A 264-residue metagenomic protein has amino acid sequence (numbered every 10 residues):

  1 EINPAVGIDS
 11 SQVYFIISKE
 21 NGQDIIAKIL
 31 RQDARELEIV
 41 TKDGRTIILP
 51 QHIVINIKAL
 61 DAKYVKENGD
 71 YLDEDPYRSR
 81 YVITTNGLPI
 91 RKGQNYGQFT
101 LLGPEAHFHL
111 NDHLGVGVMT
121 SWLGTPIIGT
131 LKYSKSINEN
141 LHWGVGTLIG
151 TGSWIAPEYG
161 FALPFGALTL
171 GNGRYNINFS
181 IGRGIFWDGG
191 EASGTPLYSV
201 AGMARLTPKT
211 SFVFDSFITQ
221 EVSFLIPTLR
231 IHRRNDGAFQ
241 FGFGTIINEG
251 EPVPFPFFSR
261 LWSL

Functional and structural regions predicted by a protein language model:
E1-Y96, G103-E105: Compositionally biased alpha-helical segments
S18-K19, T41, T207, T219 (+1 more regions): Acidic surface patches and DE-rich sequence motifs
T46-I48, N56-I57, S134-W143: Short helix C-cap/helix-to-loop transition motifs enriched in small/turn-promoting residues
T85, P89-L123, G129-L131, L141-S153 (+6 more regions): Transmembrane beta-strand segments that form the barrel wall of outer-membrane beta-barrel proteins
S134, P227-R234, T245, E251-L264: Outer-membrane beta-barrel "beta-signal"
P157-F161, L170, W262: Non-catalytic interface/targeting segments
P157-Y159, A192-S193, E251: Short, solvent-exposed loop/turn segments at conserved positions within beta-propeller repeat blades
F161-L163, S193-S199: Charged helix-capping and loop-helix junction motifs
